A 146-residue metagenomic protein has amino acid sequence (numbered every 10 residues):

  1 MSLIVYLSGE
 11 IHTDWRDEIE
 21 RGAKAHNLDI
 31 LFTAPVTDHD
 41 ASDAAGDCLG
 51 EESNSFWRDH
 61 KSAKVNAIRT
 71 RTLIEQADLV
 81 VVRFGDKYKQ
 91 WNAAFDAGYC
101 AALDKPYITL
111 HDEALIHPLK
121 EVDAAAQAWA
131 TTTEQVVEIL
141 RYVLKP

Functional and structural regions predicted by a protein language model:
M1-P146: Conserved catalytic or regulatory cores that recognize and/or transform ribose-phosphate-containing ligands
